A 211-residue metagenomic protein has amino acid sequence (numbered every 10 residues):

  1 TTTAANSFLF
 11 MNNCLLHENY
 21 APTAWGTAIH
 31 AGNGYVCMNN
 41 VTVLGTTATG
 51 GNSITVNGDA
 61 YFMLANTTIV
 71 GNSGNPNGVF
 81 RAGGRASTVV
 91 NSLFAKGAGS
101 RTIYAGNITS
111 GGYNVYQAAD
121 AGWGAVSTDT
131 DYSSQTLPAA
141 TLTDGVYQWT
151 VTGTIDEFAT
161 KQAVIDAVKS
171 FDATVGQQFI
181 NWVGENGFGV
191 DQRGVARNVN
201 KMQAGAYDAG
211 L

Functional and structural regions predicted by a protein language model:
T1-N181, G189, R193, N198-K201 (+1 more regions): Predominantly extracellular beta-rich ligand-binding scaffolds that present long acidic/polar faces for carbohydrate
G184: Short coil/loop residues immediately preceding or within conserved phosphate-binding loops of NTP-utilizing enzyme
A204-G205: Short, structured beta-strand segments at or near domain termini in extracellular proteins/domains
